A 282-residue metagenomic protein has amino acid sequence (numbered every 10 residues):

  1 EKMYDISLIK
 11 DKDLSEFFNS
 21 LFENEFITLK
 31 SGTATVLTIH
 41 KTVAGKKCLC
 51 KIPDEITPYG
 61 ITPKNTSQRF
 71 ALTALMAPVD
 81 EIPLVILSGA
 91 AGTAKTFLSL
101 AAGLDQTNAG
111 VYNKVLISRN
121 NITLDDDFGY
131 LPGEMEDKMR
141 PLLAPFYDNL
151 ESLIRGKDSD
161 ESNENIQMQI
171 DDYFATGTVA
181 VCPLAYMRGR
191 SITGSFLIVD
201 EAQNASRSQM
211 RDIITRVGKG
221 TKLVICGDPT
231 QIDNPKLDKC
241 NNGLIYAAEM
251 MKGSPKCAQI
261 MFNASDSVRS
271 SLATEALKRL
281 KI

Functional and structural regions predicted by a protein language model:
E1-D54: Interdomain "pre-motor" coupling segment immediately N-terminal to P-loop NTPase/helicase cores
E1-I9, I56-L72, M76-V199, Q203-I282: Conserved helicase motor core of SF1/SF2 NTP-dependent helicases
